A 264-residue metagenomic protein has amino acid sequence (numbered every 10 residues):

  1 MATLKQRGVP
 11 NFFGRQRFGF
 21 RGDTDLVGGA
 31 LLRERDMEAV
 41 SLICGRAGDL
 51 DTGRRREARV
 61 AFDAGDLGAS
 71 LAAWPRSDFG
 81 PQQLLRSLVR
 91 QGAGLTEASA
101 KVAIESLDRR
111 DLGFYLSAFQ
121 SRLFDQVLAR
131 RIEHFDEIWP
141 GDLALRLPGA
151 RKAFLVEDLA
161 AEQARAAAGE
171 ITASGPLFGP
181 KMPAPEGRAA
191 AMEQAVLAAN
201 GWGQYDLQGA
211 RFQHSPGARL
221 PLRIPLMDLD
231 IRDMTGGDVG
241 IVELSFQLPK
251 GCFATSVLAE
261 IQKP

Functional and structural regions predicted by a protein language model:
M1-G237, I241-S245, P249, A259-P264: Extended, charged/glycine-rich binding lobes that contact polyanionic ligands
C252-S256: Pseudouridine synthase
